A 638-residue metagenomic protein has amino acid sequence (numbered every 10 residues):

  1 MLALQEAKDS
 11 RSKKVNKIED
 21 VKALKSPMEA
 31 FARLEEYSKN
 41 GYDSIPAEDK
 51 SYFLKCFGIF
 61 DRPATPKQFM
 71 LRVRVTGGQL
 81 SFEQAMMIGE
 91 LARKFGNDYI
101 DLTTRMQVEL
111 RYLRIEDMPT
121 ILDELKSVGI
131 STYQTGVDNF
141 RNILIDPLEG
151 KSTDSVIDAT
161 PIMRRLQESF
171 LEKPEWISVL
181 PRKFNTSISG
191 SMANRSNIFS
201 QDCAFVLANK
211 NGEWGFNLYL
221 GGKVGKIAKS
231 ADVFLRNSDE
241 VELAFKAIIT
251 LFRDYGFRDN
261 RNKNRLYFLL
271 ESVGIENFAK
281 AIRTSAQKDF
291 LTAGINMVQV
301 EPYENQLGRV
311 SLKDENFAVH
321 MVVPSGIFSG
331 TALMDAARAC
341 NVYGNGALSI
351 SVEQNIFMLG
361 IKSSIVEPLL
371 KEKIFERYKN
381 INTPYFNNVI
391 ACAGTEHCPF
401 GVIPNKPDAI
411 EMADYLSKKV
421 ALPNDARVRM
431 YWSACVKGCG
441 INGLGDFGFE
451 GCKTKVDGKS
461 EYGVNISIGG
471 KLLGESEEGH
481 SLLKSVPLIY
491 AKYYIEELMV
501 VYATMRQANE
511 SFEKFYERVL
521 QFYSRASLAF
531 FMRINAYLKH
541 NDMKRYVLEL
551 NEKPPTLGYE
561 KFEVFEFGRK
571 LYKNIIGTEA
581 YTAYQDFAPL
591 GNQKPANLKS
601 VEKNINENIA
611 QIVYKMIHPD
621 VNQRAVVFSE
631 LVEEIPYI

Functional and structural regions predicted by a protein language model:
Y42-A47, Q68-E213, V323-K459: Small-residue-enriched alpha-helical segments and adjacent helix-cap loops that form tight helix-helix packing
D49-A64, G89, I130-Y133, L307-G308: Intrinsic, low-complexity N-terminal interaction/targeting segments
F57-G78, R309-G326: Short glycine-/aliphatic-rich beta-strand segments at the starts of folded cytosolic domains
F184-F268, G448-T504: Mobile "lid/hinge" segments at catalytic clefts and subdomain interfaces of large enzymes
F257-G308, I365-V366, A529: Terminal amphipathic helices with adjacent charged low-complexity linkers/tails
K313-F317, S325-I350, V501-T504, A508 (+3 more regions): Long hydrophobic segments that form regular secondary structure
F530-Y559: Intrinsic disorder at enzyme termini
V564-I638: C-terminal lobe helix-coil module of Hanks-type protein kinase domains
